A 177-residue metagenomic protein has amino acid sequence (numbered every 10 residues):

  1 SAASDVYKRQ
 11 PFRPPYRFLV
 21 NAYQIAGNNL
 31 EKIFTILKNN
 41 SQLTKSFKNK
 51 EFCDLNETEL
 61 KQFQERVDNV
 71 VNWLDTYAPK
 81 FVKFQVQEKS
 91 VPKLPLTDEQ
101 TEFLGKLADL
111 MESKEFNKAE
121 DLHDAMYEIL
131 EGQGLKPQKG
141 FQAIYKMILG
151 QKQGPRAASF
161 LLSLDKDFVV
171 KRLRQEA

Functional and structural regions predicted by a protein language model:
A2-Y7: Short, small-residue-biased leader/transition segments that mark boundaries at the very start of proteins
Y23-K45, K50: Long, amphipathic alpha-helical stalk/connector segments used for oligomerization, subunit docking, or mechanical
S41-A177: Basic, alpha-helical terminal appendages of large translation-related enzymes
